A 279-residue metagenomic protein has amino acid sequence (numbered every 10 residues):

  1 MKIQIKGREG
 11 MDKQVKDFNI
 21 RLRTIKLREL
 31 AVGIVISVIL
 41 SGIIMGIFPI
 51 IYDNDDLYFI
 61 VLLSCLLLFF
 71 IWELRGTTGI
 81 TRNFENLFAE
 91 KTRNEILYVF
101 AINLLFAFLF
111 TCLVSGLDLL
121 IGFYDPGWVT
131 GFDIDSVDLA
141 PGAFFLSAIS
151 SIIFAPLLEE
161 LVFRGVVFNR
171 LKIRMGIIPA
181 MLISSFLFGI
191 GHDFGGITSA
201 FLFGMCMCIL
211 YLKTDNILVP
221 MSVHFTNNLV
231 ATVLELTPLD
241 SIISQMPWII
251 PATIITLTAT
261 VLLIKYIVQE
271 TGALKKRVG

Functional and structural regions predicted by a protein language model:
K2-T24: Short, Lys/Arg-rich, polar N-terminal cytosolic tail immediately upstream of the first transmembrane signal-anchor
L30-N83: Alpha-helical transmembrane segments in multi-pass membrane proteins
A31, V35, I60, I96-A101 (+4 more regions): Hydrophobic alpha-helical transmembrane segments
G46, S185, G196-T253: Functionally important transmembrane alpha-helices
Y52-D53, N83-A155, I173, R277-G279: Juxtamembrane helix-loop-helix connectors linking adjacent transmembrane helices in multi-pass membrane enzymes
N54-D56, T92-R93, F144, R174-P179 (+3 more regions): Membrane-helix interface segments
R75-T81, L263-G279: Membrane-interface capping segments at transmembrane-helix boundaries
D133-F194: Function-critical hydrophobic alpha-helical transmembrane segments in multi-pass membrane proteins
